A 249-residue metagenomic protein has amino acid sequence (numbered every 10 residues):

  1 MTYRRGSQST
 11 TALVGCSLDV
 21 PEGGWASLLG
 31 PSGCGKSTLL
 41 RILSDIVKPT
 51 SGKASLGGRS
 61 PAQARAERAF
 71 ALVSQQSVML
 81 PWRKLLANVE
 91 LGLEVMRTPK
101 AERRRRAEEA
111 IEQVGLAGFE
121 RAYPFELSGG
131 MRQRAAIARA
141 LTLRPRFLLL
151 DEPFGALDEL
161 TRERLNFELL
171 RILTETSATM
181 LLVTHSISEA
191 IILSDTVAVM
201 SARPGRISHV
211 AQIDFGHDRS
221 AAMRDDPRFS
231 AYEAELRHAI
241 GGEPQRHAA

Functional and structural regions predicted by a protein language model:
T2-G15: A short, flexible loop at the N-terminus of ABC-type nucleotide-binding domains that lies
L29-P31: The feature captures the beta-strand-to-loop junction immediately N-terminal to the Walker
S44: Helix-to-loop junction immediately C-terminal to a conserved catalytic motif
G52-A62: Conserved ABC transporter NBD signature motif
E94, A101-F119, R171: Conserved ABC ATPase "signature" region
A122-F125, L143: Conserved signature/switch motifs of ABC ATPase nucleotide-binding domains
I137: Hydrophobic anchor residue at the start of the ABC signature
